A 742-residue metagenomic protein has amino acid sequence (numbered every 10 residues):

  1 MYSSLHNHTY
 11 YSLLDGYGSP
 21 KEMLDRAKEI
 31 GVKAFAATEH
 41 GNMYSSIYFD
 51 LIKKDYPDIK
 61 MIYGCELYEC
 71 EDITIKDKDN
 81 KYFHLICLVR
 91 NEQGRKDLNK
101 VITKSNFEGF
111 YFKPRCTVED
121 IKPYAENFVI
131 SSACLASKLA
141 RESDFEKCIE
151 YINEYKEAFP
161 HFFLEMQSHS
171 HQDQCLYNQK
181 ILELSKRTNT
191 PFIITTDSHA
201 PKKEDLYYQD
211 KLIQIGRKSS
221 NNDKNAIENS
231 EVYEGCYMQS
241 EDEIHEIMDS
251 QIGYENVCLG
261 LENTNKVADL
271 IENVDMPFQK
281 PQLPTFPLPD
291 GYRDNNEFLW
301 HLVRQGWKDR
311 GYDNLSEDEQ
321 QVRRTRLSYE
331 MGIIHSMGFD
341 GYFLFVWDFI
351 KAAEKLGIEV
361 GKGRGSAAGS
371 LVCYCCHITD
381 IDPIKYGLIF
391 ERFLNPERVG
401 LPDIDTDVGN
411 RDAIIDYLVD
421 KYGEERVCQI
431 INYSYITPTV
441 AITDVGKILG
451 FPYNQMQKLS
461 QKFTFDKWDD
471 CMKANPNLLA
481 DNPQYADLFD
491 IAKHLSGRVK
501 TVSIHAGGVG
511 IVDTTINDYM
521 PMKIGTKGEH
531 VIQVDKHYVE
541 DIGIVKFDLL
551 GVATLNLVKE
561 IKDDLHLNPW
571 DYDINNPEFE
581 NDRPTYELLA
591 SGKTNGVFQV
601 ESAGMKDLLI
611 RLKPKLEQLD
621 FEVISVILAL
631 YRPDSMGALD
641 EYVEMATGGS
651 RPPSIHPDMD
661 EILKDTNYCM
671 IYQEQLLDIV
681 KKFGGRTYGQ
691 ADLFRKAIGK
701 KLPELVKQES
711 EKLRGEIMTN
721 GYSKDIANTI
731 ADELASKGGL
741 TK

Functional and structural regions predicted by a protein language model:
M1-K742: Alpha-helical scaffold/interaction cores of sigma-54-like transcription cofactors and many family A DNA polymerases
